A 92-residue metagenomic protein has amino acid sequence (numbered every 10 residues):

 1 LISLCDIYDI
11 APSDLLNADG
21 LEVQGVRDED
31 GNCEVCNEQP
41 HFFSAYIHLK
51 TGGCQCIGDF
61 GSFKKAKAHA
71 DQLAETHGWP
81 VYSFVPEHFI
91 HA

Functional and structural regions predicted by a protein language model:
L1-L49, K67, Q72-G78, Y82-A92: Short N-terminal "domain-start" leader segments that mark the transition from disordered tails or signal peptides into
T51-H69: A short, exposed loop/beta-hairpin motif centered on an aromatic-Gly-Thr core
